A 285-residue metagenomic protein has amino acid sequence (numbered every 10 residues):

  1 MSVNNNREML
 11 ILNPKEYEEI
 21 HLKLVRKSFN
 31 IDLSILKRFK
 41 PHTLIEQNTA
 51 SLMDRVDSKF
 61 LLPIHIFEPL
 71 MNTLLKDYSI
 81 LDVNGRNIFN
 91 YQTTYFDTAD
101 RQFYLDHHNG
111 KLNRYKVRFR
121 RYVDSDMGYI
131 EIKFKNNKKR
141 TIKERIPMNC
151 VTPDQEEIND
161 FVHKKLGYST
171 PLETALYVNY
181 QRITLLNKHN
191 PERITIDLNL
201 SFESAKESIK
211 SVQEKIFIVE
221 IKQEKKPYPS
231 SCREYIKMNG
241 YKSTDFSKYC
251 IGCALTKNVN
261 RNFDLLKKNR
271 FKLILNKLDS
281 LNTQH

Functional and structural regions predicted by a protein language model:
M1-H285: Phosphate-end processing signature that detects enzymes handling 5′-triphosphorylated RNA and polyphosphate
